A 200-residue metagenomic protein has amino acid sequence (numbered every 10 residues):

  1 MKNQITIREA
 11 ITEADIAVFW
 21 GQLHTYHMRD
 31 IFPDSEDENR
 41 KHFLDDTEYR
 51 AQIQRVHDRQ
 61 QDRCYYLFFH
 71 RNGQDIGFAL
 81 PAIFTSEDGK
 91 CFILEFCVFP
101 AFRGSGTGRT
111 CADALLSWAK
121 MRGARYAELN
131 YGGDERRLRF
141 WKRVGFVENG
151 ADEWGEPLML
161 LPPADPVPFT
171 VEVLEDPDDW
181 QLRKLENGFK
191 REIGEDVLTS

Functional and structural regions predicted by a protein language model:
I5-G89, L94, F99, A112 (+3 more regions): Acetyl-CoA-dependent GNAT
F92, G123-R125, G145: Short loop/turn motifs at secondary-structure junctions
E95-G104, Y131-G132: A short, internal acetyl-CoA/4′-phosphopantetheine-binding micro-motif in the GNAT/acyltransferase core
T110-Y126: Conserved acyl-CoA
E128-L138, G155-E156: Conserved beta-strand-loop-alpha-helix junction that forms the acyl-donor binding cleft
K142-A151: Conserved acetyl-CoA-binding loop of GNAT-fold acetyltransferases
A164-T170: Short, charged/polar, Gly/Pro-enriched secondary-structure boundary elements
